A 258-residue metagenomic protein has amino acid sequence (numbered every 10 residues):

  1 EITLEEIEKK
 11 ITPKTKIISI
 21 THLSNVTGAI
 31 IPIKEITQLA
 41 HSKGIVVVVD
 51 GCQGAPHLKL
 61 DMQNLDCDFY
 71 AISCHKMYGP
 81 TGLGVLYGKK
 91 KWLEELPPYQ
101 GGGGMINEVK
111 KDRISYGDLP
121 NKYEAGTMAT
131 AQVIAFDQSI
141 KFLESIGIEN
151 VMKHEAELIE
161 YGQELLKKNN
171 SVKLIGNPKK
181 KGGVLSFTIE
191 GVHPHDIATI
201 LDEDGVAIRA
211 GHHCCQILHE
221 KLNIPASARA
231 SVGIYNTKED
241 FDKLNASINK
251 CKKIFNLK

Functional and structural regions predicted by a protein language model:
E1-K258: Pyridoxal 5′-phosphate
